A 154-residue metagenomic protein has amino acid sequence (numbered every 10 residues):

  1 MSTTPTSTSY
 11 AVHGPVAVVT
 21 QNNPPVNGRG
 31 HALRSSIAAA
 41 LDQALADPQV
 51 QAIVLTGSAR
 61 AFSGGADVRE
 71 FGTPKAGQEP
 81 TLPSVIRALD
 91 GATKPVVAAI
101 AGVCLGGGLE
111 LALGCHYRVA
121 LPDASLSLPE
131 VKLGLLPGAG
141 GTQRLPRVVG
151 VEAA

Functional and structural regions predicted by a protein language model:
M1-N23, P48-V54: Short beta-strand/loop segment at the start of cytosolic alpha/beta domains
V19, L55, D67, L111-A112: Hydrophobic/aromatic residues within transmembrane alpha-helices of multi-pass small-molecule transporters
R29-Q51: A short, well-ordered alpha-helical element
S36, G57-A88, C104, K132-L135: Glycine- (often His-adjacent) and acidic-residue-rich active-site loop that binds/positions the CoA thioester
L89-G138: Glycine-rich beta-to-alpha active-site loop
T142-E152: Hydrophobic, secondary-structure "cap" segments at the distal end of domains
